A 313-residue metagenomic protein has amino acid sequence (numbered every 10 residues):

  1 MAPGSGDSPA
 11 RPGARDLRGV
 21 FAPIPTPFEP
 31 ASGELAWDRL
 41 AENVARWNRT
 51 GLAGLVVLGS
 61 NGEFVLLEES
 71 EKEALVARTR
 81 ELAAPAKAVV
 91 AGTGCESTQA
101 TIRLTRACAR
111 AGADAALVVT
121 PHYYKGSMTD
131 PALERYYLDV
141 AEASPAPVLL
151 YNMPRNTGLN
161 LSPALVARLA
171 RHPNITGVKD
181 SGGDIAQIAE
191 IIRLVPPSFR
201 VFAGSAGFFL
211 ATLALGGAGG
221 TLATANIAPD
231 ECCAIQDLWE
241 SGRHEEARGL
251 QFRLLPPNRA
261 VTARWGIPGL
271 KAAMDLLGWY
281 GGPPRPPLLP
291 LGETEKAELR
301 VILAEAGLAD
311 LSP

Functional and structural regions predicted by a protein language model:
M1-S5: N-terminal acidic, proline/glycine-rich, low-complexity intrinsically disordered segments
P9-A10, D16-P27, N48-L52, A214-G217 (+2 more regions): C-terminal alpha-helical cap/extension of soluble enzyme domains
A10-N160: Active-site beta->alpha loop and helix N-cap motifs at the rims of alpha/beta catalytic domains
L40, K72, V76, T101 (+7 more regions): A general structural signal for well-ordered alpha-helical segments in protein cores
A41-V44, V76, R80, T105 (+6 more regions): A generic alpha-helix structural signal
T50, A74, R78-A83, A107-A111 (+8 more regions): Alpha-helical structural signal in soluble globular domains
L67-S70, R103, M128-P131, L161-P163 (+4 more regions): Short secondary-structure transition/capping segments
E142, P154-T262: Catalytic alpha/beta core domains of metabolic enzymes, predominantly
